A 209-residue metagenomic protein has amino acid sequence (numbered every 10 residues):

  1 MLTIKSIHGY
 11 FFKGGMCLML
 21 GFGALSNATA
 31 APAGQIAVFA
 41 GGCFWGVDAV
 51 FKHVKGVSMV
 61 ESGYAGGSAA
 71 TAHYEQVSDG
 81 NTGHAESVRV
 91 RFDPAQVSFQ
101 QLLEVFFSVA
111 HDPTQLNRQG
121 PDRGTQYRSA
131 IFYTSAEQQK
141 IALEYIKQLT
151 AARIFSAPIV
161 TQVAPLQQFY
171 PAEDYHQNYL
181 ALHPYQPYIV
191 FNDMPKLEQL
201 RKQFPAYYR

Functional and structural regions predicted by a protein language model:
L2-F12, C17, F22, S26-R209: Flexible coil/turn and secondary-structure edge motifs
